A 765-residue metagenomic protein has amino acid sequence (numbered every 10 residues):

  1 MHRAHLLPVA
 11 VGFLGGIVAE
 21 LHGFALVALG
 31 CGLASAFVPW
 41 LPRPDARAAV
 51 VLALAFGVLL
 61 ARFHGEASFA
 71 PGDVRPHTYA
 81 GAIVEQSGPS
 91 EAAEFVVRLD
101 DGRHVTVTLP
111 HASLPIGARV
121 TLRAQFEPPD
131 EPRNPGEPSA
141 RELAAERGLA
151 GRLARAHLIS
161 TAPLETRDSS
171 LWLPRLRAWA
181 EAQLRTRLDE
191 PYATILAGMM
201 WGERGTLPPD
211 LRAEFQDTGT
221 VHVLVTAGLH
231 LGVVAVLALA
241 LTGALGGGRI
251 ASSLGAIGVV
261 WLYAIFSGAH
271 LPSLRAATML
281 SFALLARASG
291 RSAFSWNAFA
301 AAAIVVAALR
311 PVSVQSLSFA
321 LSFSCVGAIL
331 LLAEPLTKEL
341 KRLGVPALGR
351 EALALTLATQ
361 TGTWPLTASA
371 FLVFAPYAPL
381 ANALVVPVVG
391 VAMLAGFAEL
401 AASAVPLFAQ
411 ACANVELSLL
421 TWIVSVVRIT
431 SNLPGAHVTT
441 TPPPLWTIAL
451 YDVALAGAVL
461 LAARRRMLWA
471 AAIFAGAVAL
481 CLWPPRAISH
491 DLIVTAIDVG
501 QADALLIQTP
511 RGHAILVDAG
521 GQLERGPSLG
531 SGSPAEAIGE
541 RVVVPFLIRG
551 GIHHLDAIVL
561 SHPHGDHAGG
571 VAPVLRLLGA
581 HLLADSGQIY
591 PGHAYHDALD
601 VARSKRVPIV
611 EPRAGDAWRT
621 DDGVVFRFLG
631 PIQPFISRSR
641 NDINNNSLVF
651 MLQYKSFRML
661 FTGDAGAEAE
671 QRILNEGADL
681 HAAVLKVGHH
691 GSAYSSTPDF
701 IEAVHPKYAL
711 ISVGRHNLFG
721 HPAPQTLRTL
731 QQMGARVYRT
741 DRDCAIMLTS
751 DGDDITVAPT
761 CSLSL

Functional and structural regions predicted by a protein language model:
M1-P71, A162, W172, L176 (+2 more regions): N-terminal leader/targeting segments
A4, P8, G12, G16 (+11 more regions): Hydrophobic alpha-helical transmembrane segments in multi-pass membrane proteins
G16, G81, A124, M199 (+19 more regions): Divalent metal-coordination and catalytic microenvironments
F56-H222, G526-G530, I538-P545, H554 (+7 more regions): Membrane-interface helix/helix-cap signal primarily in integral membrane proteins
S160-L171, A178, D217, A368-L384 (+2 more regions): Membrane-interface amphipathic/re-entrant loop segments adjacent to transmembrane helices in multi-pass membrane
Y192, R204, A307-Q315, S431-A557 (+3 more regions): Core dinuclear metal-dependent hydrolase active-site scaffold
H553-D566, I589, L685-H689: Metallo-beta-lactamase
L582, A669-C744: Cap/insert and terminal regions of metallo-dependent hydrolase folds
